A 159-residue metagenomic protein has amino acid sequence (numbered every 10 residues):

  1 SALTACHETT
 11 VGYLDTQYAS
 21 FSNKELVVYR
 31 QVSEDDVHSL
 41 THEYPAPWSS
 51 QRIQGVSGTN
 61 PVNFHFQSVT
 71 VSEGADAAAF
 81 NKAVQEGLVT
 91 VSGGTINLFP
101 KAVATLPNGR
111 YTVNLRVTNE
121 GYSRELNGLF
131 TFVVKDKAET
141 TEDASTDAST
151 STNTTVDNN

Functional and structural regions predicted by a protein language model:
A2-A5: C-terminal motif of bacterial Sec signal peptides marking the signal peptidase cleavage site
H7-N159: Non-catalytic macromolecular-recognition regions in eukaryotic signaling proteins
